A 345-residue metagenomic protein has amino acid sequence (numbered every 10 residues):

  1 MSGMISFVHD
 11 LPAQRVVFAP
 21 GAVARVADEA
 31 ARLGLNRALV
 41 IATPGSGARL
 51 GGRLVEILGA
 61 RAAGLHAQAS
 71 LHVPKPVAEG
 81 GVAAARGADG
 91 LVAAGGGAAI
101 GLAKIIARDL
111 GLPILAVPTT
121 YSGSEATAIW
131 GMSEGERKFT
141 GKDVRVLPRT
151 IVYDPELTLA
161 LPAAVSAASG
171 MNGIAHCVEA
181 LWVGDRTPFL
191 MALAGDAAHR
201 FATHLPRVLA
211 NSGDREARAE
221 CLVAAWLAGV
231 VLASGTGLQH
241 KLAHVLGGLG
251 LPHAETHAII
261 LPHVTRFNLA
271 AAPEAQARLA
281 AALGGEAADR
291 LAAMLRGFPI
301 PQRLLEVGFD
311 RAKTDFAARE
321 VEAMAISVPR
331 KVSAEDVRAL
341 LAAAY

Functional and structural regions predicted by a protein language model:
M1-D89, L304: ATP/NTP phosphate-donor binding region
S2-G3, A282-Y345: C-terminal charged capping/lid subdomain of soluble metabolic enzymes
Q14, A24, D28, R108-F189 (+2 more regions): A glycine/threonine-rich phosphate-anchoring loop and its flanking beta-alpha core in nucleotide/phosphate-binding
V23-V26, G47-G51, K75, A98-I105 (+2 more regions): Short glycine/serine/threonine-rich phosphate/pyrophosphate-binding segments that cradle anionic phosphate groups
H72, G96-A98, T119-G123, L157 (+2 more regions): Acidic, glycine-rich active-site loops and adjacent beta-strand->loop/helix elements that engage anionic groups
A85-I106, L110-Y121, L242: A short, small-residue-rich loop immediately preceding and capping a beta-strand
A180, G184-R290: Active-site segments that bind and position negatively charged phosphate/pyrophosphate groups
